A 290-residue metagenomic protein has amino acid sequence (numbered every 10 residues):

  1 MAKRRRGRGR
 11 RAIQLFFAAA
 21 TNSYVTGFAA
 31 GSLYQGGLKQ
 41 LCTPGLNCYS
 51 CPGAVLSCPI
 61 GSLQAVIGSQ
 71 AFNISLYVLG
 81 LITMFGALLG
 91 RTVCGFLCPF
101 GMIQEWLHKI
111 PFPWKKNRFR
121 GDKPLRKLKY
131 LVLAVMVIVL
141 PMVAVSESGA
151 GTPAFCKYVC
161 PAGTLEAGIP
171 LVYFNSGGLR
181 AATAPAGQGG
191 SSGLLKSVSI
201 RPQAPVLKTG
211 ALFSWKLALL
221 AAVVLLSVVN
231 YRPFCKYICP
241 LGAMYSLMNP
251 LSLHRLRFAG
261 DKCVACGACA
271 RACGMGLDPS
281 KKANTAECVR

Functional and structural regions predicted by a protein language model:
M1-S280, A286-V289: Non-ligating segments of multi-cofactor redox enzymes
